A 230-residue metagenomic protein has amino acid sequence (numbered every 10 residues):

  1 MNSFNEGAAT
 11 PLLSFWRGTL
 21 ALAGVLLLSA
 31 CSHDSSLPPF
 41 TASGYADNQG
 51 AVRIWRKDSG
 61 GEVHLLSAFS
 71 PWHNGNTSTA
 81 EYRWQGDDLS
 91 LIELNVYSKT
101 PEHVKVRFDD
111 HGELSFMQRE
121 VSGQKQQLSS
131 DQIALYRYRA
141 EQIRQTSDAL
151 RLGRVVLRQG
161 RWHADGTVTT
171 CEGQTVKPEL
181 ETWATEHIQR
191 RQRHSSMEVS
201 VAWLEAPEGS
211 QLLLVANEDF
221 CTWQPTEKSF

Functional and structural regions predicted by a protein language model:
N2-L20: Bacterial N-terminal signal peptides that target proteins for export
L27-A30: C-terminal motif of bacterial Sec signal peptides marking the signal peptidase cleavage site
S32-D34: Bacterial signal peptide processing site
S36-I92, V96-R154: Extended, compositionally biased repeat/scaffold regions that form elongated interaction surfaces
D148-T169: Structural detector for short beta-strands of small beta-barrel domains
A164-L180: OB-fold (S1/OB) nucleic-acid-binding surfaces
T185-V201: Short nucleic-acid-contacting surface segments enriched for D/E, G, S/T with interspersed K/R
A206-F230: OB-fold/S1-family single-stranded nucleic acid-binding modules
